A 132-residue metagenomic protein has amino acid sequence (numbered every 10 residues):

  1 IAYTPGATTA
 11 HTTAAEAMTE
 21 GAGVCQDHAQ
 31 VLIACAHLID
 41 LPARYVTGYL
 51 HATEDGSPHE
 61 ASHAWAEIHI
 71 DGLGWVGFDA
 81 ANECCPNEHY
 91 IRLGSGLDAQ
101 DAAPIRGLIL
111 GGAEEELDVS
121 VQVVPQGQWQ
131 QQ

Functional and structural regions predicted by a protein language model:
I1-G23, V31, L97-A99, G111-W129: Secondary-structure boundary elements
D27-A113: Hydrophobic/aromatic-rich core segments of domains that either
